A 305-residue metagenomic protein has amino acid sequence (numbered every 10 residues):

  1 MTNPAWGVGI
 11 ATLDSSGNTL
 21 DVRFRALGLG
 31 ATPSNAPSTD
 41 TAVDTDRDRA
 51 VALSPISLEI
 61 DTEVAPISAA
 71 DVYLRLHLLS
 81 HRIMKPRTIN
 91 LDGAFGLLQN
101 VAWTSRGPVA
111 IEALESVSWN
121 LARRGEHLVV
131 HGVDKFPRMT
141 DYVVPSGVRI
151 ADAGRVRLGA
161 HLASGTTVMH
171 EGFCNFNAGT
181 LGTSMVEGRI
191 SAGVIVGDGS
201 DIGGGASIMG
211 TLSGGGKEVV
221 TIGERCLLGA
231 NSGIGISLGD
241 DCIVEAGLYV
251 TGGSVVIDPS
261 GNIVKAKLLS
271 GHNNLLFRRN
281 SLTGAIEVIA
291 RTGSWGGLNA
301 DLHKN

Functional and structural regions predicted by a protein language model:
M1-V144, S270-N305: Terminal amphipathic alpha-helical/low-complexity segments used for targeting or macromolecular assembly
V22, L76, I150, G154-V156 (+5 more regions): Generic structural hydrophobic/aromatic packing signal, biased to beta-strands
P66, R149, V255-D258: N-terminal targeting/docking segments
V148, G154-V156, A160-L162, T166-V168 (+8 more regions): A structural motif detector for beta-strand N-caps
G233-G235, Y249-T251, V256, L282-G284: Short Gly/Pro-enriched loop/turn and capping motifs at secondary-structure junctions
D241, V256-S260, R291-T292: Composition- and surface-driven signal marking solvent-exposed, interaction-prone regions in large proteins
V250-L268: A conserved acidic, glycine/proline-rich C-terminal tail/linker
